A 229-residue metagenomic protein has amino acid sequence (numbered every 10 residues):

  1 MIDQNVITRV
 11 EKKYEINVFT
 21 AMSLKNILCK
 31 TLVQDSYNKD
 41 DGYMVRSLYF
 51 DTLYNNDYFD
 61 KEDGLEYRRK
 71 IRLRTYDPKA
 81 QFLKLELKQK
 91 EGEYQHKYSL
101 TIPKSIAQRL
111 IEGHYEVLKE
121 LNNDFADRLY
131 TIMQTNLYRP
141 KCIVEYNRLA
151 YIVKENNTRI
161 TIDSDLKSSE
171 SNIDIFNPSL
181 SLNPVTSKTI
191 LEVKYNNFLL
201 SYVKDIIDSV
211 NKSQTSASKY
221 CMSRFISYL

Functional and structural regions predicted by a protein language model:
M1-L229: Phosphate-end processing signature that detects enzymes handling 5′-triphosphorylated RNA and polyphosphate
